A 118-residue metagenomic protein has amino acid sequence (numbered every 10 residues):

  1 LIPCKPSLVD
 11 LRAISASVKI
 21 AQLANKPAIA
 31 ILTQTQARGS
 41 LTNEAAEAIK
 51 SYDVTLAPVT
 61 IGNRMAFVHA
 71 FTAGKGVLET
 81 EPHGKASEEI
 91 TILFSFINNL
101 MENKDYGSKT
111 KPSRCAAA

Functional and structural regions predicted by a protein language model:
L1-S7: Inter-motif core of Ras-like GTPase G domains
L11-Q34: Conserved C-terminal guanine-recognition region of P-loop GTPase G domains, centered on the G4
L23, R38-T42, V54, V68 (+2 more regions): Class I S-adenosyl-L-methionine-dependent methyltransferase catalytic core
A24-I29, T55-A57, K104: Short, structured loop/turn "capping" segments at alpha-beta junctions
Q36, E47-G76: Beta-strand-loop-alpha "switch" segments that mediate conformational coupling across diverse proteins
K50-Y52, K85, I92, N98-A118: C-terminal accessory "lid"/substrate-recognition subdomains
F71-E88: C-terminal boundary of histidine-terminating zinc-finger modules
